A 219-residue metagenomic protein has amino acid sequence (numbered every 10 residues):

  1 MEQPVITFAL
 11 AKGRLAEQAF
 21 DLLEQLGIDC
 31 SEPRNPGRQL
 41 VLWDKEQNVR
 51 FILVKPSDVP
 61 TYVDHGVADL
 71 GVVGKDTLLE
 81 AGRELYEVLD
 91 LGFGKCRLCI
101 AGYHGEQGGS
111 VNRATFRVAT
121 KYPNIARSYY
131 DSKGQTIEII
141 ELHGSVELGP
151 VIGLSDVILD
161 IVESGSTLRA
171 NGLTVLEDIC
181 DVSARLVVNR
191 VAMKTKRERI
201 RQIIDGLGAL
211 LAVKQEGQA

Functional and structural regions predicted by a protein language model:
M1-A219: Domain-level signature for soluble enzymes in the chorismate/prephenate branch of the shikimate pathway
